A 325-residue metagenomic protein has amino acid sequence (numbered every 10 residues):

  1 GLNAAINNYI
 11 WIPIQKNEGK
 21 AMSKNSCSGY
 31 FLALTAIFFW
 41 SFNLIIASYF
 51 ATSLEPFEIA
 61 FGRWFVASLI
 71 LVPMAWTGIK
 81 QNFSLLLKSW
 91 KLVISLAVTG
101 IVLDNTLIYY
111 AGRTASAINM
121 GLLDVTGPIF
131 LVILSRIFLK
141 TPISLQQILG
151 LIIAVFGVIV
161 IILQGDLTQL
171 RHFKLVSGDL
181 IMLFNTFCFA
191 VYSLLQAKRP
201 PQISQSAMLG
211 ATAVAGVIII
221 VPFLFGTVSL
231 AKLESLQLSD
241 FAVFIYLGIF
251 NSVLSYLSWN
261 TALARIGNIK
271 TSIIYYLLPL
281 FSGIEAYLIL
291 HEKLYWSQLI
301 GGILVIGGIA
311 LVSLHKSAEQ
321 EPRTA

Functional and structural regions predicted by a protein language model:
G1-F61, R171-K198, T324-A325: Glycine-/small-residue-enriched transmembrane alpha-helix faces in small-molecule transporters and effluxers
C27-L32, E58-P73, S95, Q146-I159 (+2 more regions): Hydrophobic alpha-helical transmembrane segments of multi-pass integral membrane proteins, especially transporters
I37, A60-G62, N105, M120-T126 (+2 more regions): Helix-helix packing/entry segments at the starts of transmembrane helices
F39, N43-L44, A75-D124, V160 (+1 more regions): Specific transmembrane alpha-helical segments of multi-pass solute transporters/efflux pumps, especially DMT/EamA
S41, I45, V98-V102, T106 (+7 more regions): Hydrophobic/small/kink-forming positions within alpha-helical transmembrane segments of polytopic membrane proteins
I45-P56, R113, I162-L175, F225-S239 (+3 more regions): Membrane-interface helix termini and inter-helical loops of multi-pass transporters
E58-L69, I108-I148, N185, N268-L288: Specific alpha-helical transmembrane segments that line the substrate/conduction pathway and gating interfaces
L71, I143-G165, I220, Y276 (+2 more regions): Hydrophobic transmembrane alpha-helices of multi-pass small-molecule transport proteins
